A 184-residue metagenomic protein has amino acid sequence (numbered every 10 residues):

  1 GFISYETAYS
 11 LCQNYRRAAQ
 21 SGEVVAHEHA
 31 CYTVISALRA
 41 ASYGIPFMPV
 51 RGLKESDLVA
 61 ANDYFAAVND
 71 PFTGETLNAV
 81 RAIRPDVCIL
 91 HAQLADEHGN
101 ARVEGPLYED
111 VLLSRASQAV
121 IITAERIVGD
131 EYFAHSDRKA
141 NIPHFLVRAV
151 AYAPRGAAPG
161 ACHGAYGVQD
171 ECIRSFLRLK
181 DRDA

Functional and structural regions predicted by a protein language model:
G1-A184: Conserved alpha/beta enzyme-core scaffold
